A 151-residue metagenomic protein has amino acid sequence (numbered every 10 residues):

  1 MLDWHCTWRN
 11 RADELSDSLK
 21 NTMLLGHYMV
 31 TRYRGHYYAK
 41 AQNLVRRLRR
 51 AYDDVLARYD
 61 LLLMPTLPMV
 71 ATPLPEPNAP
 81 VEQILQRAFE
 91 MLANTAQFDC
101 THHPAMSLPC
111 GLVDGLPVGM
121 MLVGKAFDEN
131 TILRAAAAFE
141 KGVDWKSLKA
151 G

Functional and structural regions predicted by a protein language model:
M1, L19-R50, R58, D99-G151: Structural helix-boundary/capping segments
M1-S18: Glycine-rich phosphate/pyrophosphate-binding loop and adjacent beta-alpha nucleotide/cofactor-binding cores
E14-D17, R87-M91, D144-S147: Short, positively charged
M29, L67-V70: Short glycine-rich anion-binding loops that position phosphate/pyrophosphate groups of nucleotides and phosphorylated
H36, K40, L44, A71-L92: Short, surface-exposed loop/helix-turn segments at secondary-structure junctions that function as lids/hinges flanking
V55: Catalytic machinery of carbohydrate-active enzymes, primarily nucleotide-sugar-dependent glycosyltransferases
